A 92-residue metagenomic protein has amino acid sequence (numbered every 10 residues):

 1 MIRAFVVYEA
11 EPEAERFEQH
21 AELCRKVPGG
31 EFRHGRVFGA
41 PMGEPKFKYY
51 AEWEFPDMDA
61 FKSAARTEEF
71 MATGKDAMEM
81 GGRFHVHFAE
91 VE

Functional and structural regions predicted by a protein language model:
M1-E68, H87-E92: Short S/T/G/P-rich N-terminal loop/turn motif that feeds into the first structured element of a domain
F70-E79, F84: Outer-membrane beta-barrel domain signature
